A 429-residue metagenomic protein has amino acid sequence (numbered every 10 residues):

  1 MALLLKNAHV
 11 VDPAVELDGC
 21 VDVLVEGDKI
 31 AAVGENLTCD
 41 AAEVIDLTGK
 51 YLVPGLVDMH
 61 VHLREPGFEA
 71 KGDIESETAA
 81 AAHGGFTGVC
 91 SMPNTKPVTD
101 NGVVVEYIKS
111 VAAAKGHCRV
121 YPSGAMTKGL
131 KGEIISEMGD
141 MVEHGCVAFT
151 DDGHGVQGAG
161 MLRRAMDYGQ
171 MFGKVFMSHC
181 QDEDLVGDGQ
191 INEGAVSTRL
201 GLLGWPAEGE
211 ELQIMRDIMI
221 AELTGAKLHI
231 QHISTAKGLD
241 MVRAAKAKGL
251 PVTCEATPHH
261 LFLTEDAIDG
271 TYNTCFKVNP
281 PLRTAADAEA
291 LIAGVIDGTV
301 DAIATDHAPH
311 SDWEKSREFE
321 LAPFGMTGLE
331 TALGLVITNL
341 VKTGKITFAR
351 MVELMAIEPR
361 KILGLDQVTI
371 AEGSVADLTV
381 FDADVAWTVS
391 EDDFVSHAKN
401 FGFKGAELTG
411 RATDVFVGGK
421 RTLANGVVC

Functional and structural regions predicted by a protein language model:
M1-C39: N-terminal metal-binding scaffold of metallo-dependent hydrolase/deaminase domains
A8, V23, D28, G49 (+16 more regions): Divalent metal-coordination and catalytic microenvironments
N36-V53: Active-site metal-binding motif and surrounding structural segment of the metallo-beta-lactamase
T48-A112: Metal-associated gating/positioning segment near the N- to mid-region
G102-R119, D167-S178, T331, L335: Alpha-helix-loop-beta-strand connector modules within alpha/beta enzyme cores
I135-I303: Histidine/acidic residue-rich metal-binding segments in metalloenzymes
R199-K227, I296, D301-I303, A308-A383: His/Asp/Glu-enriched, well-ordered alpha-helical/loop segment that forms or immediately abuts the divalent-metal
E318-L321, V375-C429: C-terminal cap of metal-dependent C-N hydrolases
